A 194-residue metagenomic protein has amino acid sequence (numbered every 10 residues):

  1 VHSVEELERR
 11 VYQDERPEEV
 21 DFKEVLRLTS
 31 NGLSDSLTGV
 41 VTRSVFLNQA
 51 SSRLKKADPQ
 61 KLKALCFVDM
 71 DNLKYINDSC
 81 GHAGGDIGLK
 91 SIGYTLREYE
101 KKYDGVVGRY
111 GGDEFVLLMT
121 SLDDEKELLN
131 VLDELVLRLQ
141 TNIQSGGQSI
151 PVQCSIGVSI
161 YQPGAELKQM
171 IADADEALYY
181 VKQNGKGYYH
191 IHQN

Functional and structural regions predicted by a protein language model:
H2-S36, R43-K55, G105-V106: Signal-transducing coiled-coil linker helices
L7-R10, G187, Q193-N194: Intrinsically disordered, glycine/charged-rich C-terminal tails and inter-domain linkers that flank nucleotidyl cyclase
L33, V41-A64, D71-E98, G108-G112 (+4 more regions): Conserved long alpha-helical elements within nucleotide-processing catalytic cores of c-di-GMP signaling and class III
H82, L129, D133, G146-Q148 (+1 more regions): Catalytic-core segments of nucleotide cyclases and related cyclic-nucleotide turnover enzymes
T95-K102, E134-N142: Generic non-transmembrane alpha-helical segments
V106-R109, I150: A short pre-motif secondary-structure segment
L118-T120, S159: Short hydrophobic/aromatic beta-strand micro-patches that form the beta-sheet surface supporting nucleotide- or nucleic
